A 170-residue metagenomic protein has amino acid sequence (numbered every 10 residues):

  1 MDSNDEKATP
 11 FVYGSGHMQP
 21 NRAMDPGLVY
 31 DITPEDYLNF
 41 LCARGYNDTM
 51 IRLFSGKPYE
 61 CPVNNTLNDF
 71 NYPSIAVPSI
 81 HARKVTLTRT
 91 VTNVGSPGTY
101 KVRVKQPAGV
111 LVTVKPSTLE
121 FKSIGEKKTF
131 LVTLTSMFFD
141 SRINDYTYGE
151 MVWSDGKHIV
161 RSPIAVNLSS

Functional and structural regions predicted by a protein language model:
M1-S170: Loop-rich non-cytosolic ectodomains and luminal regions
